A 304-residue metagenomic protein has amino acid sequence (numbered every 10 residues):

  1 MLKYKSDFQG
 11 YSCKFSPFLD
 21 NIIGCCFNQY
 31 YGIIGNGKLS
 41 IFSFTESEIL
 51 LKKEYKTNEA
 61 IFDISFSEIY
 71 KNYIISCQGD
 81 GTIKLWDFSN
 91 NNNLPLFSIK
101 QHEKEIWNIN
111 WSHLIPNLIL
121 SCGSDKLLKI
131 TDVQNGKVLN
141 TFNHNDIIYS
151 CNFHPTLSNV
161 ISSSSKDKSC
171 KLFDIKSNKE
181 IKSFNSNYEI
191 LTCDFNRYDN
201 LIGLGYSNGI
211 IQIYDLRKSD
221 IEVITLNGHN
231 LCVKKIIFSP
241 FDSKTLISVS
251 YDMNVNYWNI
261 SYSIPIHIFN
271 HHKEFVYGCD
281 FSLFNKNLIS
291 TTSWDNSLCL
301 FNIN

Functional and structural regions predicted by a protein language model:
M1-Y4, N21-K53, F88-N91: Beta-propeller domains
Y4-G10, Y55-I61, I99-I106, F142-I148 (+4 more regions): WD40/WD-repeat beta-propeller blade N-cap
F15-D20, S65-K71, N110-P116, N135 (+5 more regions): Loop/turn segments within WD40 beta-propeller blades
C26-Q29, G35, C77-D80, S121-D125 (+5 more regions): Conserved strand-to-loop turn within each blade of WD40 beta-propeller repeats
I34-S43, I83-D87, I109, L128-D132 (+6 more regions): WD40-repeat beta-propellers
E48-I74, K104: Blade-loop segments of beta-propeller domains
L50-K52, L94-F97, K137-N140, K179-K182 (+2 more regions): A structural motif specific to WD40 beta-propellers
Y277-N304: Blade-level signature of beta-propeller repeat domains, shared across WD40, Kelch, NHL, RCC1 and BNR/Asp-box propellers
